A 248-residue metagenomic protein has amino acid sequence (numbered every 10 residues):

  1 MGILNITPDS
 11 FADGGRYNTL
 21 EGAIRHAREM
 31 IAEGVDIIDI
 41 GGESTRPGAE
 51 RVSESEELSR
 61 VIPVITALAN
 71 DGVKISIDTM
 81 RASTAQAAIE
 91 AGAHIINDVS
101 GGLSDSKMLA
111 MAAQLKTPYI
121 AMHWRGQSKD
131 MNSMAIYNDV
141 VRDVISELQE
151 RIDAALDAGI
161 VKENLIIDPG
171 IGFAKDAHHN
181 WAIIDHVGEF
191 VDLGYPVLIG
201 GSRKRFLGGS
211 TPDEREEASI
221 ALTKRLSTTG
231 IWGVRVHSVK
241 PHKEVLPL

Functional and structural regions predicted by a protein language model:
M1, V35, K74, H94 (+1 more regions): Hydrophobic "anchor" residues on beta-strands that sit immediately upstream of conserved functional sites
M1-F11, R25, D153-I160: N-terminal amphipathic alpha-helix/helix-capping segment at the start of soluble metabolic enzymes
M1-G2, E29-I40: N-terminal glycine-rich anion-binding loops that anchor highly charged ligand groups
D9, G170-G172: Short strand-loop junctions, especially beta-strand C-caps/beta-turns that link beta-sheets to coils or alpha-helices
A12-E21, R25-H26, T45-A67, K74 (+4 more regions): Active-site-adjacent loop and "lid" segments of alpha/beta metabolic enzymes
I31-G34, G92-I95, V161, G230: Short loop/turn motifs at secondary-structure junctions
A32, V73, R151-N164: Phosphate/pyrophosphate-binding loops at sites that engage ATP/ADP/AMP, CoA/4′-phosphopantetheine, polyphosphate
